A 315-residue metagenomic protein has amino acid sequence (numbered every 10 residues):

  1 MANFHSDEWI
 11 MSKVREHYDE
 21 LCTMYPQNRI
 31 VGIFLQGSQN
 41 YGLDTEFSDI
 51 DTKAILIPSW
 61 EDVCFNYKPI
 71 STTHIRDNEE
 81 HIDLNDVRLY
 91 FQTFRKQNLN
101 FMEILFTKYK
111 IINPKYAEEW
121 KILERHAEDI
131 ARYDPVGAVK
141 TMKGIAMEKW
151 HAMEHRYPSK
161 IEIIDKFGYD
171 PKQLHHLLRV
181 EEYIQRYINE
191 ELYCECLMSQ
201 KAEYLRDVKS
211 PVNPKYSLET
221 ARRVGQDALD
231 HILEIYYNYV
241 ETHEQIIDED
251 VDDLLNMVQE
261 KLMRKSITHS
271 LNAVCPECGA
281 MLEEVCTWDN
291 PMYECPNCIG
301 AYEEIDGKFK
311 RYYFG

Functional and structural regions predicted by a protein language model:
M1-F34: Helical scaffold of the NTase/Pol beta-like nucleotidyltransferase catalytic core
G37-D77, L177: Catalytic metal-binding acidic patch
T73-I188, E195-V208: Conserved NTP/Mg2+-binding pocket subregion across the NTase superfamily
P211-L271: C-terminal amphipathic alpha-helical interaction region
N272-A273, M292: Residues immediately within or flanking Cys/His clusters that coordinate Zn2+ in small zinc-binding modules
E284-W288, I305-K308: Short Cys/His-rich "knuckle" micro-motifs
W288-A301: Cysteine-rich micro-motifs
G300-G315: Short metal-binding segments enriched for Cys and/or His
